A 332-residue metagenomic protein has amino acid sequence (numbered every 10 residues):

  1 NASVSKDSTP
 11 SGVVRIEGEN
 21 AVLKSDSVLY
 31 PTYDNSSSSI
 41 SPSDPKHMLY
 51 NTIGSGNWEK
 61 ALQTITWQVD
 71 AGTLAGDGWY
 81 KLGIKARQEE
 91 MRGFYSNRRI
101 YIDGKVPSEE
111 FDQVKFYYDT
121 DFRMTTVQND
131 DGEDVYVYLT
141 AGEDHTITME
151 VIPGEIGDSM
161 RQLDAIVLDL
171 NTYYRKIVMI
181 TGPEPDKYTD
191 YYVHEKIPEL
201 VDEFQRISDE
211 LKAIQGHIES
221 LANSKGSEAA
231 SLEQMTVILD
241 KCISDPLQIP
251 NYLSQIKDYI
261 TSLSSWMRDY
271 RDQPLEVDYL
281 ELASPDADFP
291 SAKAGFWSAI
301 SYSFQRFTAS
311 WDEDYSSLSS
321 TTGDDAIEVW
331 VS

Functional and structural regions predicted by a protein language model:
N1-A287, S291, G295, F304 (+1 more regions): Extracytoplasmic
T140, S320-D325: Extracellular/periplasmic catalytic domains that process cell-envelope and extracellular macromolecules
S298-T321: Short N-terminal or domain-adjacent regulatory/targeting segments
D324-S332: Short, well-ordered beta-strand elements
